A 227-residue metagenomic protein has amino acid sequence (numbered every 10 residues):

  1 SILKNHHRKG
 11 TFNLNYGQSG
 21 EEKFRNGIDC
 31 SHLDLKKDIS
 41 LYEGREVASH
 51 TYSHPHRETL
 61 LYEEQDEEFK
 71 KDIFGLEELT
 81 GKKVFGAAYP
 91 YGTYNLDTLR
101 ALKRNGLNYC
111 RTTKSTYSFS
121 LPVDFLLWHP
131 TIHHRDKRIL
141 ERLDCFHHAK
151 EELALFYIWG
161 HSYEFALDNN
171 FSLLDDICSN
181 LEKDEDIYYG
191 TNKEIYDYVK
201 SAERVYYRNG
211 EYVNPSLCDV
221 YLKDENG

Functional and structural regions predicted by a protein language model:
S1-L3: Conserved beta-strand->loop/alpha-helix structural units within folded catalytic cores of enzymes with alpha/beta
N5-H7, T11-Y16, E77-E78, Y109-S118 (+3 more regions): C-terminal domain-boundary segment and adjacent tail
H6-N108, K114-W128, I132, A154-F165: Metal-dependent polysaccharide deacetylase catalytic core of the NodB/CE4 family, i.e., the active-site-bearing domain
E22, D97, R138, D168 (+1 more regions): Short acidic, gly/pro-rich beta-turn/loop elements at beta-sheet edges and active-site/ligand-binding grooves
Y62-K70, D136-L140, D168-F171, D175: Non-membrane alpha-helical structural segments and their capping/turn regions in soluble enzymes
H129-L140, Y207-V213: A polyampholytic, Gly/Pro-enriched intrinsically disordered region
